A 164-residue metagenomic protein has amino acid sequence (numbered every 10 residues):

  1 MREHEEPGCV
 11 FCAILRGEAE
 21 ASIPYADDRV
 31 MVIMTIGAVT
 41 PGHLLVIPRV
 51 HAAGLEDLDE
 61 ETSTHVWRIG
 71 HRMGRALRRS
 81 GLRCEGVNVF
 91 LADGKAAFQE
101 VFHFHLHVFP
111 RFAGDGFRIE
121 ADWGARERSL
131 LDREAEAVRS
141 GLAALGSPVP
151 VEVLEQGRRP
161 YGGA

Functional and structural regions predicted by a protein language model:
M1-A164: HIT superfamily nucleotide-processing domains
